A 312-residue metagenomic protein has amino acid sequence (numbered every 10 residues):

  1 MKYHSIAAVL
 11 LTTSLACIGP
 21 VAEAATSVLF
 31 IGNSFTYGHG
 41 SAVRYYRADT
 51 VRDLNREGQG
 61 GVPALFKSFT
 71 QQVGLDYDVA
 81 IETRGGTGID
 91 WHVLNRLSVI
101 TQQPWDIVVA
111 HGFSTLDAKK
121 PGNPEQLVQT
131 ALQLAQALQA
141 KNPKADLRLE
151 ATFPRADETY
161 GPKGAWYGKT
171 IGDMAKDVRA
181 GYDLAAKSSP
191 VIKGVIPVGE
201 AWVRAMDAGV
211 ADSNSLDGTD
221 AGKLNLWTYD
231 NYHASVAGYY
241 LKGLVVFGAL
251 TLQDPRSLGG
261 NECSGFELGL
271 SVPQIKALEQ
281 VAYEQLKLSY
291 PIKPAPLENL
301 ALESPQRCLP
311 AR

Functional and structural regions predicted by a protein language model:
M1-S5: Positively charged n-region of N-terminal signal peptides that target proteins for export
A7-C17: Bacterial N-terminal signal peptides
I18-A24: Sec/Tat signal peptide C-region and signal peptidase I cleavage site
G32-Y37: Short polar catalytic/cofactor-binding loops
G38-Q129: Conserved SGNH/GDSL esterase-like catalytic core that processes O-acyl groups on lipids and polysaccharides
I100-V236, G248: Alpha-helical cap/lid subdomain in secreted, periplasmic, or secretory-pathway luminal O-acyl-processing enzymes
L216-R312: Conserved catalytic region of serine esterases and O-acyltransferases that act on ester linkages in lipids
